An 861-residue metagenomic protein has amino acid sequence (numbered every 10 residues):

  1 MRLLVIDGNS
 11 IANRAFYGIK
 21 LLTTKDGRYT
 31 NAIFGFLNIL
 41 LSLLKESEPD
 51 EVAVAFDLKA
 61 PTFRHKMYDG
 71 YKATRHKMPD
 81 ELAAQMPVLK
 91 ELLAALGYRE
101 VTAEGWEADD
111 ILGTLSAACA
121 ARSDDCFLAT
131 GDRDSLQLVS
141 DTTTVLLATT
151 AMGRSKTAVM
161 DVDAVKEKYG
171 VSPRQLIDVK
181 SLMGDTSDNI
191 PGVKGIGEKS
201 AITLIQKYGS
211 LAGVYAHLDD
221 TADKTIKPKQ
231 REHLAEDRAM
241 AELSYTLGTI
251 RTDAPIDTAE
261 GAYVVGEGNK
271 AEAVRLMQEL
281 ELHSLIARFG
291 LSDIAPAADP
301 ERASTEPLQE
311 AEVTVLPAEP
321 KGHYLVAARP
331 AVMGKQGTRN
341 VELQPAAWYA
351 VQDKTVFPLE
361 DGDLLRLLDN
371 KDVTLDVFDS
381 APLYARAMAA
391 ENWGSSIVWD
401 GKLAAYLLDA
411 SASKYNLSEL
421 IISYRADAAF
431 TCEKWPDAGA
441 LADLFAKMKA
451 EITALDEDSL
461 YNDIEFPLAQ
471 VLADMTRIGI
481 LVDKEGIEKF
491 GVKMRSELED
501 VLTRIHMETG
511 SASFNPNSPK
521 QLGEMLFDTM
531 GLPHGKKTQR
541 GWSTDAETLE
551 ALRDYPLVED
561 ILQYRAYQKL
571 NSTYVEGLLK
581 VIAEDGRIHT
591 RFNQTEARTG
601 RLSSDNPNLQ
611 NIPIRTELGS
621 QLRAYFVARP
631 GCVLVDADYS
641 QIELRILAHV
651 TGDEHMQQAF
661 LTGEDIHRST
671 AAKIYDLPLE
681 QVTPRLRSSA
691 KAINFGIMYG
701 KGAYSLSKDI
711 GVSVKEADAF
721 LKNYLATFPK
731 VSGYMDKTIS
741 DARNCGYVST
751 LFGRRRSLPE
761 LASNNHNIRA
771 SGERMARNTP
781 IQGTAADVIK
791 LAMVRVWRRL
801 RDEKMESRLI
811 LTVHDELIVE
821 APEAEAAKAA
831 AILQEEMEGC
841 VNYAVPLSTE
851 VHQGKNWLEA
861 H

Functional and structural regions predicted by a protein language model:
L3-L4, G8, R14-A53, D69-G70 (+5 more regions): Conserved RNase H-like, two-metal-ion catalytic cores of nucleic-acid enzymes
V5-I6, L128-T130, V326, V398-W399 (+2 more regions): Short hydrophobic beta-strand that contains or immediately precedes a catalytic carboxylate
L22-T23, A73-I256: Extended two-metal-dependent nuclease catalytic cores across DNA- and RNA-processing enzymes
C126-A129, L136-R174, N340, A347 (+3 more regions): Charged catalytic and DNA/RNA-contacting regions of genome-maintenance and nucleic-acid-processing enzymes
D237-G362, T374, D437-I614, V633 (+6 more regions): Conserved "right-hand" nucleotidyltransferase catalytic core of DNA-directed polymerases
K402-T431, A438-L441, Q594-L679: Function-dense linear segments that define catalytic or interfacial modules in macromolecule-processing proteins
R477, H589-T590, Q594-A597, A672-M805 (+3 more regions): Conserved catalytic core of nucleic-acid polymerases
S496-T503, M507, S511-V558, A726-R774 (+2 more regions): C-terminal polymerase-core module
